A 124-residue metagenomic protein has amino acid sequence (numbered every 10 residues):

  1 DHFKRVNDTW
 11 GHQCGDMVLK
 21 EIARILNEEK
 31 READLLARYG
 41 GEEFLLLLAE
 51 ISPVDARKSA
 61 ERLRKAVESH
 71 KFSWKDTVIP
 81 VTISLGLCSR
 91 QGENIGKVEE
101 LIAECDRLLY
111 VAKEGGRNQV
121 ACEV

Functional and structural regions predicted by a protein language model:
K4-E28, A37-G41, L45-A49, P53-E61 (+2 more regions): Conserved long alpha-helical elements within nucleotide-processing catalytic cores of c-di-GMP signaling and class III
T9, R24-L35, F72-D76, E93 (+1 more regions): Nucleotide second-messenger and two-component phosphorelay signaling modules
W10, I79, G86-C88, N118-V120: Flexible, nucleotide-binding loop/lid elements of kinase catalytic cores
R38, V67-I83, K113: Catalytic core regions of nucleotide second-messenger enzymes
G40, I83-S89, C122-V124: A general secondary-structure junction signal
L47-A56, K75-V78, S84-L101: Catalytic strand-loop-helix junctions within cyclic-nucleotide turnover domains
R57, E61, R90-V124: Catalytic-core segments of nucleotide cyclases and related cyclic-nucleotide turnover enzymes
